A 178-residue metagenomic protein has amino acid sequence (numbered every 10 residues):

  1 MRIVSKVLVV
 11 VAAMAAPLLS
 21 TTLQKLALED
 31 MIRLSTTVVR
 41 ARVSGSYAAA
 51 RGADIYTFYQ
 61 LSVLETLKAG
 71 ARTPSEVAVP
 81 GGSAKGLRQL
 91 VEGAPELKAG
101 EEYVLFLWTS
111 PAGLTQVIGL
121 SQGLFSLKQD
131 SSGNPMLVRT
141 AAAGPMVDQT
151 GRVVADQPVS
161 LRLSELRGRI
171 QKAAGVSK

Functional and structural regions predicted by a protein language model:
V4-K6, V11-K178: Transition segments tied to proteolytic processing and entry into folded domains
